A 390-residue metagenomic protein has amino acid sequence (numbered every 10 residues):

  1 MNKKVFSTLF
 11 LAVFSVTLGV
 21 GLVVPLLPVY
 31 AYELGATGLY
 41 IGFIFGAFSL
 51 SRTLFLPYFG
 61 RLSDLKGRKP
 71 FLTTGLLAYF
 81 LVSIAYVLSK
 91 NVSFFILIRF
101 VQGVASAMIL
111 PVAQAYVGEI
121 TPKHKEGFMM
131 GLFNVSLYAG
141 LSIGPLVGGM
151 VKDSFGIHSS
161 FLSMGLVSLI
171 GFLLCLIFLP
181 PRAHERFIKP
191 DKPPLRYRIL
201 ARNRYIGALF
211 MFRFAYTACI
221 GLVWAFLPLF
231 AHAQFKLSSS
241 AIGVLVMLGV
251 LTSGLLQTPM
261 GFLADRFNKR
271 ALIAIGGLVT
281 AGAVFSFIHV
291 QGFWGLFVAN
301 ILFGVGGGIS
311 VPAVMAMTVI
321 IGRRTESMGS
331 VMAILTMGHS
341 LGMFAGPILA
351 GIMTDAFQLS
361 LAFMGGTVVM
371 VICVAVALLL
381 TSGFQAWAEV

Functional and structural regions predicted by a protein language model:
M1-N2, P180-F210: Juxtamembrane intracellular "pre-TM" segments in multi-pass secondary transporters
L26-G38, A225-S240: Short amphipathic helix-loop junctions that connect adjacent transmembrane helices in Major Facilitator Superfamily/SLC
G35, G67, L88-S93, K236 (+2 more regions): Helix-breaking motifs and short loop linkers at transmembrane-helix boundaries and internal kinks in secondary membrane
S49-P57, L141-S142, V250-T258, M343-F344: Residue-level signature of mid-helix packing/kink "hotspots" within the transmembrane helices of 12-pass Major
P70-I84, G165, A271-F285: Structural signature of the two symmetry-related core transmembrane helices
S93-V101, W294-L302: Paired small-residue
I98-L137: Cytoplasmic helix-loop-helix junction between adjacent transmembrane helices in 12-TM secondary transporters
M108-T121, I309-R323: Intracellular juxtamembrane helix-capping segments at the cytosolic ends of symmetry-related transmembrane helices
